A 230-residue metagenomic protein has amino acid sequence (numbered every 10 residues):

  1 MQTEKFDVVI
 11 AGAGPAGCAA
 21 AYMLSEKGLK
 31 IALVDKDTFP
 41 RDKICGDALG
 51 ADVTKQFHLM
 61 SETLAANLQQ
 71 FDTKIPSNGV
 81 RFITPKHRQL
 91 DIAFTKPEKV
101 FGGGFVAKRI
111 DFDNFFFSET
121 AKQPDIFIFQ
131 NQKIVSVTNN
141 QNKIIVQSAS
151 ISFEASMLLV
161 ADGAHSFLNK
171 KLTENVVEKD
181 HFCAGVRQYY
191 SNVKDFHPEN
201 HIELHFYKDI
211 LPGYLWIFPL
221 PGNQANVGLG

Functional and structural regions predicted by a protein language model:
Q2-A16, A32: Beta1/beta-strand and adjacent pyrophosphate-binding region of the FAD-binding site in flavoprotein oxidoreductases
F6, G28, A155-S156: Short, well-ordered alpha-helix to beta-strand connector turns
A16, F39, H165: Conserved Rossmann-like nucleotide-cofactor binding loop
C18, N114: Residues forming the Rossmann-fold NAD(P)(H) cofactor-binding site
M23, F115, E119: Rossmann-fold NAD(P)-dependent oxidoreductase module
S25-C45: Glycine-rich FAD pyrophosphate-binding loop
H58-F112: A conserved beta-strand/loop capping segment in the N-terminal third of enzymes that catalyze redox or closely related
E119-G230: Predominantly flavin-linked oxidoreductase catalytic cores and closely associated redox partners
